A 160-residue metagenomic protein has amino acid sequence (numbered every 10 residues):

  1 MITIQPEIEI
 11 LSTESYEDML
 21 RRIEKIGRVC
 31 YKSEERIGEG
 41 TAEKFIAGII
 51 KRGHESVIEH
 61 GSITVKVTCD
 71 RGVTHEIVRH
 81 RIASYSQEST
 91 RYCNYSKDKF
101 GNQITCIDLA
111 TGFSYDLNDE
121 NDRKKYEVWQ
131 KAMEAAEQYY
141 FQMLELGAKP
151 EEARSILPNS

Functional and structural regions predicted by a protein language model:
M1-S160: Family-specific signature for flavin-dependent thymidylate synthase
